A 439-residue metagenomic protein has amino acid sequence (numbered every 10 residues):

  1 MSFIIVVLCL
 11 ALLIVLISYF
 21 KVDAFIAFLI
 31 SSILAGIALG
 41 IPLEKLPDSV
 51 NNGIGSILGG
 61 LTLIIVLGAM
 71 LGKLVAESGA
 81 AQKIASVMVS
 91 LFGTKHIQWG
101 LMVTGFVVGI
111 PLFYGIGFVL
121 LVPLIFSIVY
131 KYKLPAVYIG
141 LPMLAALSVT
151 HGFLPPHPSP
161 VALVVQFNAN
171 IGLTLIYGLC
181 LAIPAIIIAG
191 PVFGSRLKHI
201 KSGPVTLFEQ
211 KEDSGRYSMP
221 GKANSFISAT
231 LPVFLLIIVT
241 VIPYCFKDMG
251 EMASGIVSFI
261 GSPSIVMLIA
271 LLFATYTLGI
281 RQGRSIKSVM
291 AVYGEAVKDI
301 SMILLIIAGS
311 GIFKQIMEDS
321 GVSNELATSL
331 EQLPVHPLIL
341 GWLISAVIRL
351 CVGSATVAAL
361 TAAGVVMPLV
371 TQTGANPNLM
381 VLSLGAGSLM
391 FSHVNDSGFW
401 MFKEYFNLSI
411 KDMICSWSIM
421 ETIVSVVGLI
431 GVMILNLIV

Functional and structural regions predicted by a protein language model:
M1-I4, G55-L61, V87-M102, K131-I139 (+4 more regions): Membrane-interfacial loop-to-helix junctions in multi-pass transporters
M1-S2, Y19, P47-G59, N168-C180 (+4 more regions): Interfacial loop-to-helix junctions that mark the boundaries of transmembrane helices in multi-pass membrane
F3-I14, K21-I41, T62-L67, S225-I237 (+2 more regions): Hydrophobic mid-bilayer segments of alpha-helices in multi-pass membrane transport proteins, especially secondary
I26, S49-Q82, F259-G321: Core transmembrane alpha-helical segments of multi-pass membrane transporters/permeases
T62-G68, L91-L124, L304-S310, L333-T373 (+1 more regions): Hydrophobic alpha-helical transmembrane segments of multi-pass integral membrane proteins, predominantly secondary
K95-I110, K133-G152, N170-P184, P337-R349 (+1 more regions): Alpha-helical transmembrane segments of multi-pass membrane proteins
I171-Y217, A386-V439: Juxtamembrane and boundary regions of transmembrane helices in multi-pass small-molecule transporters and channels
I176-A291: Long, contiguous bundles of hydrophobic transmembrane helices that form the permeation core of multi-pass
